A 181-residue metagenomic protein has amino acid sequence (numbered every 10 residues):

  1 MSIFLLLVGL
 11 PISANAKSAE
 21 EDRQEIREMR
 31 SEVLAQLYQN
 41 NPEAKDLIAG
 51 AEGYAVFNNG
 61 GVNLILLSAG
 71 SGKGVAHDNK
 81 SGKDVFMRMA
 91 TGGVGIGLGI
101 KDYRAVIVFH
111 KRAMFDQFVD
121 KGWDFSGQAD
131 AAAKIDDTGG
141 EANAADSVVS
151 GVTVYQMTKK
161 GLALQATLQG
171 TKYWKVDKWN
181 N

Functional and structural regions predicted by a protein language model:
S2-P11: Bacterial N-terminal signal peptides
I12-A16: Signal peptide processing junction and immediate N-terminal pro/mature segment of secreted/exported proteins
K17-N181: Small-residue-enriched, tightly packed secondary-structure blocks
